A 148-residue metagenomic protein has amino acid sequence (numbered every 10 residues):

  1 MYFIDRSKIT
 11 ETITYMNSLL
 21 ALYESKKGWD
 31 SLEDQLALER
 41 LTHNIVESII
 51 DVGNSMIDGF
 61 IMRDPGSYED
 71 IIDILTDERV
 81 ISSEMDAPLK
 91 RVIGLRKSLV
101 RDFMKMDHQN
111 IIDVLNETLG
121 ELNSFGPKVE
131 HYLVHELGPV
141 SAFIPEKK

Functional and structural regions predicted by a protein language model:
M1-K148: Solvent-exposed interaction patches of small proteins and small membrane subunits
